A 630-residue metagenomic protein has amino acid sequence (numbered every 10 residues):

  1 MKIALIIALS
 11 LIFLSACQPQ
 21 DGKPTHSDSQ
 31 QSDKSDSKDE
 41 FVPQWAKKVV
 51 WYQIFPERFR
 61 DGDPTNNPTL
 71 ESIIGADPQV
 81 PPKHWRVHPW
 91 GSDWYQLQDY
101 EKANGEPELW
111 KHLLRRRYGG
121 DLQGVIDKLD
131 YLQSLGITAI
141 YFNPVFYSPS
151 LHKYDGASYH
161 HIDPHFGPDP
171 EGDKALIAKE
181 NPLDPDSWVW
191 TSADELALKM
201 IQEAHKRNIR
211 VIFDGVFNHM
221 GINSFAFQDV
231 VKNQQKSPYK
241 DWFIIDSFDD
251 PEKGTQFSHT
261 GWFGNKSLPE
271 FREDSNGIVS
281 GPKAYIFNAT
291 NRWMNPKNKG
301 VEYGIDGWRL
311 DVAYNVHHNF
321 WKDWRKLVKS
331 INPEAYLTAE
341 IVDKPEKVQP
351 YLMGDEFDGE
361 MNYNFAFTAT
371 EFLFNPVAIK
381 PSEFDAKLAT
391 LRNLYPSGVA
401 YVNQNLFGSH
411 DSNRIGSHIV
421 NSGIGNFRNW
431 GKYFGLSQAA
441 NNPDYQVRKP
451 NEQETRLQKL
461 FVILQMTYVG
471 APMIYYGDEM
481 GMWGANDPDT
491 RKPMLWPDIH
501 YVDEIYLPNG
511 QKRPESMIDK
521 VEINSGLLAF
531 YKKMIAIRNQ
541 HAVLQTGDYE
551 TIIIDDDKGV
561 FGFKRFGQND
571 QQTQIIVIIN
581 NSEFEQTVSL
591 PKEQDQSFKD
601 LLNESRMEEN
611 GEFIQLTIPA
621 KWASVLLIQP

Functional and structural regions predicted by a protein language model:
I6-S15: Bacterial N-terminal signal peptides
C17-F55, F59-D61, N66-K83, W90 (+6 more regions): Carbohydrate-interacting/catalytic domains
H26, Q30-R210, N218, A284 (+1 more regions): N-terminal structural segment of carbohydrate-active enzymes
K47, D63-H84, S148-P168, F217-G261 (+4 more regions): Aromatic- and acidic-residue-enriched segments that line the glycan-binding/catalytic groove of carbohydrate-active
I54, L132, F142, Y159 (+8 more regions): Conserved, mostly hydrophobic/aromatic
P56-R58, I140-H152, F213-S224, D311-V316 (+4 more regions): Short, solvent-exposed turn/loop segments enriched in Gly/Ser/Thr/Pro and often Arg
I201, H205-I209, N218-H219, F227-Q234 (+8 more regions): Active-site-proximal helices and loops of the catalytic beta/alpha 8
L388-S437: Aromatic-lined glycan-binding groove of carbohydrate-active enzymes
